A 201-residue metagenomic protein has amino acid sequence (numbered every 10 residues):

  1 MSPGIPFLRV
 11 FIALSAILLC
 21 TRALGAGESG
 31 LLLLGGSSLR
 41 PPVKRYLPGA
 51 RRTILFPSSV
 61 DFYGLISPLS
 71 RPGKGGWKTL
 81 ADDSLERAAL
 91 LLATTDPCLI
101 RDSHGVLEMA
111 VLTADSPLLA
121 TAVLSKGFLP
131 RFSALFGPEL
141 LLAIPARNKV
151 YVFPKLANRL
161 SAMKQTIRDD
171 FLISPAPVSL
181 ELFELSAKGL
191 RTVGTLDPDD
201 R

Functional and structural regions predicted by a protein language model:
M1-F11: Bacterial N-terminal signal peptides that target proteins for export
G4-I5, I17, E181: Serine/proline-rich low-complexity intrinsically disordered segments, especially terminal tails, linkers
F11-L19: Bacterial N-terminal signal peptides
L24-R201: Contiguous interface-forming segments/domains that mediate binding rather than catalysis
